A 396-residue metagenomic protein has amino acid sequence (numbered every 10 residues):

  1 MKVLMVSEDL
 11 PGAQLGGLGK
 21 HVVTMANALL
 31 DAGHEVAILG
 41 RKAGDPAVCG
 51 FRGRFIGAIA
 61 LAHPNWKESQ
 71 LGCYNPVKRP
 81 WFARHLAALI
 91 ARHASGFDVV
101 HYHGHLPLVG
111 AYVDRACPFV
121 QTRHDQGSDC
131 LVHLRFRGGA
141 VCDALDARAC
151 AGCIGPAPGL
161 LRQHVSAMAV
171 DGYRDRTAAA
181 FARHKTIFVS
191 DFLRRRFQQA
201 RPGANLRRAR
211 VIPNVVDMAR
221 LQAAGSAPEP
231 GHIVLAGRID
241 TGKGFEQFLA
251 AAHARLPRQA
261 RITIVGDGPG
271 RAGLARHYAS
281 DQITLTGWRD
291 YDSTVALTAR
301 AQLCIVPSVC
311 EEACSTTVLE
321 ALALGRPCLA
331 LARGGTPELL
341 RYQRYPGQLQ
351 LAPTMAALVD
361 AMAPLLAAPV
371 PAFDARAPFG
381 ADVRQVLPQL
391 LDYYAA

Functional and structural regions predicted by a protein language model:
K20, G231, L235-A254, P269-A272: A conserved mid-protein helix/loop that constitutes part of the nucleotide-sugar donor-binding site
G127, G139-T186: Membrane-proximal helix-turn-helix segments that form the acceptor-binding/catalytic region of lipid-linked
Q198, R207-G231: Acidic anion/phosphate-binding donor-loop and adjacent secondary structure in glycosyltransferase catalytic cores
A272-D292, A296: Nucleotide-activated donor-binding/catalytic signature segment of Leloir-type glycosyltransferases, i.e., the conserved
A299-A313: Acidic donor-binding loop of glycosyltransferase active sites
L303, P327-A332: Short hydrophobic beta-strand element within catalytic cores of glycosyltransferases and related nucleotide-activated
Y342-A356, A363-P369: Conserved acidic donor-binding segment of nucleotide-sugar-dependent glycosyltransferases
P353, A367-A395: A charged, aromatic-enriched C-terminal amphipathic alpha-helix characteristic of glycosyltransferases across folds
